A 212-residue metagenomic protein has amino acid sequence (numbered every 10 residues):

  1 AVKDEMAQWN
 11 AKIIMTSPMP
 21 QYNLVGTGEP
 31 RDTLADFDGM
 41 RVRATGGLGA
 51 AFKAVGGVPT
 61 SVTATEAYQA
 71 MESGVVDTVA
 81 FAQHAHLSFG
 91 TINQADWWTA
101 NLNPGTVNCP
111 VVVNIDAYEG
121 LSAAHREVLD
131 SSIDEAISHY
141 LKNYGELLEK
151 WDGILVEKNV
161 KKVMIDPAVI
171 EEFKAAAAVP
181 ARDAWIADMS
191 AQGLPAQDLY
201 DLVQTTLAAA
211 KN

Functional and structural regions predicted by a protein language model:
D4-N212: N-terminal secretory/targeting leader peptides
